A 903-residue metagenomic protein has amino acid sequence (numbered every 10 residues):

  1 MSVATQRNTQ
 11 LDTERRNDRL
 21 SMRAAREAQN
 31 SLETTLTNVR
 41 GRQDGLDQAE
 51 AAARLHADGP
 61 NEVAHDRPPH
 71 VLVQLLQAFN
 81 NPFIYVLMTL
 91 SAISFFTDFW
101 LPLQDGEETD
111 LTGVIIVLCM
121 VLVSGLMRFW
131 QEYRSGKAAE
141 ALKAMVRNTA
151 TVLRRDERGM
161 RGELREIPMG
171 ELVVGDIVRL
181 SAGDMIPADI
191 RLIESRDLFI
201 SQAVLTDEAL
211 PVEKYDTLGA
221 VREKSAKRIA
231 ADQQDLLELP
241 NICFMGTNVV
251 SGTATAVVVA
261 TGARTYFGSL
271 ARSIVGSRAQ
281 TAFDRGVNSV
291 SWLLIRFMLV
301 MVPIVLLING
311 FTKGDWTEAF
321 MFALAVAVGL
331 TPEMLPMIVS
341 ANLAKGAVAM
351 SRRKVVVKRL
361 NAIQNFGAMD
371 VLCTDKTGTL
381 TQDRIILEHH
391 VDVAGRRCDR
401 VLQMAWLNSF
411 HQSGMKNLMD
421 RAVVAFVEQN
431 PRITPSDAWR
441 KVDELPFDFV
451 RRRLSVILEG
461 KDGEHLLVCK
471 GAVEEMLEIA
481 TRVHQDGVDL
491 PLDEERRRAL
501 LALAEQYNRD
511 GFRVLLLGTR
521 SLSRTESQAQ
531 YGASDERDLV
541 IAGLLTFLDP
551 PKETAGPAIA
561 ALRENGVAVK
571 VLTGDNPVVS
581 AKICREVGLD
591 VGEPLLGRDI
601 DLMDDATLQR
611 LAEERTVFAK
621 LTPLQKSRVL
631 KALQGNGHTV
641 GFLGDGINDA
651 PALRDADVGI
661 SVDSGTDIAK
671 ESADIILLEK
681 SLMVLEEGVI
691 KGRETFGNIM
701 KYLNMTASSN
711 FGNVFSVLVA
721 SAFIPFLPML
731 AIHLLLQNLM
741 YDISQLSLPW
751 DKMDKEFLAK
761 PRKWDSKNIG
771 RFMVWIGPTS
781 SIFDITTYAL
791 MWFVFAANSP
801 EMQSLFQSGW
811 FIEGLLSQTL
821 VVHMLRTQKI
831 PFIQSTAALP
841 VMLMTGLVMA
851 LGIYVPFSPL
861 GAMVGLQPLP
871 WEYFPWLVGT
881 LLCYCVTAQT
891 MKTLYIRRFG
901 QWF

Functional and structural regions predicted by a protein language model:
M1-V173, V178-I186, R191-Q280, R285 (+2 more regions): Non-lumenal N-terminal regulatory segments of integral membrane proteins
N61-A92, G136, R228-I242, S273-V300 (+6 more regions): Soluble-to-membrane junctions at the N-terminal ends of transmembrane alpha-helices in multi-pass ion-transporting
Q77-W100, V117-G125, R147-N148, W292-G310 (+8 more regions): Alpha-helical transmembrane segments of multi-pass membrane proteins, especially the membrane-embedded transport
T89-I116, G159, L293-T331, A344 (+7 more regions): Helix-interface capping motifs at the ends of transmembrane segments in multi-pass membrane proteins
I116-R147, R154, R278-T374, L545 (+4 more regions): Hydrophobic alpha-helical transmembrane segments
I242-V250, N365-I541, F547, A560 (+6 more regions): Cytosolic catalytic regions of ATP/NTP-dependent phosphoryl-transfer enzymes
M301, V305-N309, P336, L343-K345 (+5 more regions): Membrane-embedded transport module
G556-A558, E564, N576-V587, L624-A632 (+1 more regions): Acidic, divalent-metal-coordinating active-site segment for phosphoryl/phosphodiester hydrolysis, typified by short
